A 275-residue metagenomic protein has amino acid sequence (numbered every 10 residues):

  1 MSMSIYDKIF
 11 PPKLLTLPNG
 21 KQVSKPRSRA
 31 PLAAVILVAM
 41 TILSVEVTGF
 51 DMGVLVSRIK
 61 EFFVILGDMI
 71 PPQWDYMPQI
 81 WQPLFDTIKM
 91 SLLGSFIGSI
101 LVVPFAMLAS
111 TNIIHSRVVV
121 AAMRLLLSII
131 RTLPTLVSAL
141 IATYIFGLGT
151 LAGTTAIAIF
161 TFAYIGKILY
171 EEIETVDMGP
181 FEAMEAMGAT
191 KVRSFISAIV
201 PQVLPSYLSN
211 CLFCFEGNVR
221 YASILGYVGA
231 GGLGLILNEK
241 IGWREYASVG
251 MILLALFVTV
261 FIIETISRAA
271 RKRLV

Functional and structural regions predicted by a protein language model:
M1-F96, V103, L108: N-terminal, non-cleaved signal-anchor transmembrane helix
W81-K89, M123-I130, L212, E216 (+1 more regions): Alpha-helical membrane-interface segments at transmembrane helix boundaries
S95-V103, M107, T111, L136 (+6 more regions): Hydrophobic positions within alpha-helical transmembrane segments of bacterial inner-membrane proteins
F105-A139, I168-E171: Cytoplasmic-entry segments and transmembrane alpha-helices of multi-pass inner-membrane transporters
L127-T161: Generic hydrophobic transmembrane alpha-helix motif, especially the helices
L148-I199, P205-C214, T265: Membrane-cytosol interface at the C-terminal ends of specific transmembrane alpha-helices in multi-pass membrane
K191-L225, A247-A255, T259: Transmembrane alpha-helices
L233-A270: Hydrophobic alpha-helical transmembrane segments of polytopic membrane proteins
